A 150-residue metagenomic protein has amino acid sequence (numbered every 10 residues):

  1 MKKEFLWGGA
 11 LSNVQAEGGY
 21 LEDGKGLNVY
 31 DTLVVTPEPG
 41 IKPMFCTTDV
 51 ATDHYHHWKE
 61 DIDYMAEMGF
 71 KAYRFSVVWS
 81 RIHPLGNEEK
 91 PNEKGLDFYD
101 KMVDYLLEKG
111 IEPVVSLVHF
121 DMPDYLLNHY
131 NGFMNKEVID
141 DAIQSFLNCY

Functional and structural regions predicted by a protein language model:
K2: Residues lining hydrophobic/aromatic ligand-binding pockets adjacent to catalytic sites
F5-Y20, K25-N28, A66, Y105-M122: Glycine-rich, aromatic-flanked loop segments that form ligand/cofactor-binding clefts across common enzyme folds
G19-K94, Y99: Active-site-adjacent substrate/metal-binding segments within catalytic domains of carbohydrate-active enzymes
I62-Y150: Substrate-binding cleft and catalytic face of glycoside hydrolase catalytic domains, especially the flexible beta-alpha
